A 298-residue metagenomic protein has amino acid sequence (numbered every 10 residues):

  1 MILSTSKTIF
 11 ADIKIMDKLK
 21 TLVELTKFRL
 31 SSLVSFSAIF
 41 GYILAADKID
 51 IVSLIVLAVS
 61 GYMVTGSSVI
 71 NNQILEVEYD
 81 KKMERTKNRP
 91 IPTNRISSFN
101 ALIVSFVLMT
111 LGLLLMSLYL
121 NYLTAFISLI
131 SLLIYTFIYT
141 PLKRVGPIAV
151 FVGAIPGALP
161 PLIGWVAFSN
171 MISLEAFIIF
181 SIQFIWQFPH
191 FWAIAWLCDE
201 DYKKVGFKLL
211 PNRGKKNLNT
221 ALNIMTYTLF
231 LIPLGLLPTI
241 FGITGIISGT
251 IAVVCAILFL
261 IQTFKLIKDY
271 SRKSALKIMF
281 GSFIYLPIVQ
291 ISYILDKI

Functional and structural regions predicted by a protein language model:
I2-M16, L75-I96, W192-L218: Cytosolic, membrane-interface loops and tails of multi-pass inner-membrane proteins
L33-I39, R89-P92, F151-F168, N219 (+1 more regions): Small-residue-rich segments of transmembrane alpha-helices in multi-pass membrane proteins, especially helix faces
F36-V77, E84-R85, F106-L113, F126-F137 (+1 more regions): Membrane-embedded alpha-helical segments that form the functional core of polytopic membrane enzymes, especially those
A38-A45, G112-Y119, Y135-T140, P161-F168 (+3 more regions): Structural signal for membrane-spanning alpha-helices in multi-pass inner-membrane proteins, emphasizing helix cores
M63-N71, L133-P141, I182-D199, I232 (+1 more regions): Transmembrane alpha-helical segments that form the membrane-embedded catalytic/substrate-channel core of multi-pass
R85-F126, K215-T239: Multi-pass membrane catalytic core of lipid/isoprenoid biosynthesis enzymes
S97, K216-N219, L260-I288: Interfacial loop-to-transmembrane junctions
S98-A167: Intramembrane alpha-helical segments
